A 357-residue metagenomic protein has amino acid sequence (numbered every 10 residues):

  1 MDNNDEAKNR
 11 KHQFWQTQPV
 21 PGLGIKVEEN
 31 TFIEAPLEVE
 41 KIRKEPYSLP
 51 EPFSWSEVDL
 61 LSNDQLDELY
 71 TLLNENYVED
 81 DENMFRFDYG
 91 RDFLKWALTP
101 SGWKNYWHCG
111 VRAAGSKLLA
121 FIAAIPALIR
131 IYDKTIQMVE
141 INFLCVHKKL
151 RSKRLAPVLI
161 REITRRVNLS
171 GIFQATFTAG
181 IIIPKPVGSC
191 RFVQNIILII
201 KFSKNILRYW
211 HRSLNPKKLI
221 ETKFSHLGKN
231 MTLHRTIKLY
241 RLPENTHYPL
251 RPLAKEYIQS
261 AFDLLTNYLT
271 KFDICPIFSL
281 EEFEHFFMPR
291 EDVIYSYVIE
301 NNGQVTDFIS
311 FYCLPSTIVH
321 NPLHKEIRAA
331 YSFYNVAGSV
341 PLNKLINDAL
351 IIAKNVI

Functional and structural regions predicted by a protein language model:
M1-E244, R251-P252, I274-F283, K344 (+2 more regions): An N-terminus-focused feature that recognizes amino-terminal "leader" regions
I129-E140, S316-A330: A conserved beta-turn-beta hairpin within the catalytic core of GNAT-like acetyltransferases that forms part
L250, L264-N267: Generic multipass alpha-helical transmembrane bundles of integral membrane proteins
L250-R251, F333: Amphipathic alpha-helical repeat scaffolds
A261-L264, S279-V319, I327-I357: C-terminal, well-structured subdomains that either form a transmembrane helix-short loop-helix hairpin in multi-pass
L269, I274-P276, F286-M288: Extended serine/threonine-enriched, polar tracts that run as long, contiguous segments within proteins
